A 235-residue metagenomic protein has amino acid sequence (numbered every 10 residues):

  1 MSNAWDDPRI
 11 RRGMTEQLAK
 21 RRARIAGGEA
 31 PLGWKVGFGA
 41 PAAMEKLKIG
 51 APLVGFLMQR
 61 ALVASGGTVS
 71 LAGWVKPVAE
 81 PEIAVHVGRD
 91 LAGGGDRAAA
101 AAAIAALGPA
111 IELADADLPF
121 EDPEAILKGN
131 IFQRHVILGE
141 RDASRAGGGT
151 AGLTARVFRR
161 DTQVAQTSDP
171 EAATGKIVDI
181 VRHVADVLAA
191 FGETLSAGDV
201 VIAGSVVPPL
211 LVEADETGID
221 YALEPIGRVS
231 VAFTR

Functional and structural regions predicted by a protein language model:
M1-K176, I180-R182, A190, L211-G218 (+1 more regions): Catalytic-core "active-site belt" of small-molecule-metabolizing enzymes, emphasizing His/Asp/Glu-rich regions
D179-D186, D199-I202: Short, structured beta-strand/loop micro-motifs enriched in basic residues and often containing a Trp
A185-L195: Short, solvent-exposed cationic patches
L195-P208: Conserved metal-binding segment of the jelly-roll/cupin
